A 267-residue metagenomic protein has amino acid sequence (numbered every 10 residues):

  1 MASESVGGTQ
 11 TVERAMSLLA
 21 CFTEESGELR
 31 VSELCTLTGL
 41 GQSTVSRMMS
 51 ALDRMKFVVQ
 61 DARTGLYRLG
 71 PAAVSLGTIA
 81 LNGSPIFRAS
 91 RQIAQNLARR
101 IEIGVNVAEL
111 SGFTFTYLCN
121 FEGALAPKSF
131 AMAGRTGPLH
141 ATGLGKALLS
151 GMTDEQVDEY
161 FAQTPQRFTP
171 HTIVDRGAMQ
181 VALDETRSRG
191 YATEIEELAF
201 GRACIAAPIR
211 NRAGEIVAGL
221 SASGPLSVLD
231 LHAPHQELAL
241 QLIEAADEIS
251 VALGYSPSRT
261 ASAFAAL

Functional and structural regions predicted by a protein language model:
M1-R88, Q92-Q95, D247-Y255: N-terminal helix-turn-helix
G8-V12, L66, G70, G83 (+6 more regions): Short, structured helix-loop boundary elements
R63-Q163: Amphipathic alpha-helical effector-binding/dimerization core of metabolite-sensing transcriptional regulators
P127-F200, L267: Short, solvent-exposed recognition segments
R189, F200, A218-L267: Juxtadomain coupling helices with adjacent low-complexity linkers
A203-A207: Short hydrophobic beta-strand micro-motif common in sensory/regulatory domains
I209-R212: Sensor-regulatory modules in signal-transduction proteins
